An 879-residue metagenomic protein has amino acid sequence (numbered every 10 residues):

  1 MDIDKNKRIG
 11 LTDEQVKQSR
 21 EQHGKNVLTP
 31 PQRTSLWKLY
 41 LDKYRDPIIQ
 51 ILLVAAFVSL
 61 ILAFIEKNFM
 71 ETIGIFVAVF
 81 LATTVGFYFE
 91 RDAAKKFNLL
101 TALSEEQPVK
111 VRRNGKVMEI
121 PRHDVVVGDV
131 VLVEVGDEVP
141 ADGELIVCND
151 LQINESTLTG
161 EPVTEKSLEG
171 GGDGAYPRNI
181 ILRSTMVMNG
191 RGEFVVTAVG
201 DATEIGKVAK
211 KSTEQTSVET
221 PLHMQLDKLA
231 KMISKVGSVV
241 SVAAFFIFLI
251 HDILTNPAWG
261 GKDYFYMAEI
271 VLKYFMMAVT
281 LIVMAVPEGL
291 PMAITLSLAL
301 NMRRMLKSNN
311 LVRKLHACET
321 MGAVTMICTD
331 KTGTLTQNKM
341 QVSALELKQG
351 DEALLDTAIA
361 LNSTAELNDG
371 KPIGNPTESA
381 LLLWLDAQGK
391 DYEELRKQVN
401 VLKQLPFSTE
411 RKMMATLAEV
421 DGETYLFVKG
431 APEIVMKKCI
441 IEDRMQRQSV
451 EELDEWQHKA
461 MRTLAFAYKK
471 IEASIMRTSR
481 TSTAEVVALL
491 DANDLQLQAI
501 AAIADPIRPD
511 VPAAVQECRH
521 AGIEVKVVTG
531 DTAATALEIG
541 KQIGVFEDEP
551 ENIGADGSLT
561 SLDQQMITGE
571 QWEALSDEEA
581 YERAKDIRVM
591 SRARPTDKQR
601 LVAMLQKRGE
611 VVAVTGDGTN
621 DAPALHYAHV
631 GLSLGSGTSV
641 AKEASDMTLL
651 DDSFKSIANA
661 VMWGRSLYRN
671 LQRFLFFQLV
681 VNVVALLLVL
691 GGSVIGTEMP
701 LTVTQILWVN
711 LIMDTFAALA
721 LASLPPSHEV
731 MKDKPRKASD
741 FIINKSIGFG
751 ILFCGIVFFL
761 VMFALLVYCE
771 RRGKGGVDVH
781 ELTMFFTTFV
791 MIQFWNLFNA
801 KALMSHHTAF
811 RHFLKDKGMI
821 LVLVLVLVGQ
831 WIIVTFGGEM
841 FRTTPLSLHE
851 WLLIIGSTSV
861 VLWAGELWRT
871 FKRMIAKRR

Functional and structural regions predicted by a protein language model:
M1-P735, D740-I743, I756, R771 (+2 more regions): Conserved cytosolic headpiece of P-type ATPases
M713, F758-F759, T783-F798: Generic alpha-helical transmembrane segments
F749-L765, M791: Alpha-helical transmembrane segments of multi-pass integral membrane proteins
V767-Y768, R772-G773, V777: Long hydrophobic segments that form regular secondary structure
D778-L782: Transmembrane alpha-helix entry/boundary detector in multi-pass membrane proteins
